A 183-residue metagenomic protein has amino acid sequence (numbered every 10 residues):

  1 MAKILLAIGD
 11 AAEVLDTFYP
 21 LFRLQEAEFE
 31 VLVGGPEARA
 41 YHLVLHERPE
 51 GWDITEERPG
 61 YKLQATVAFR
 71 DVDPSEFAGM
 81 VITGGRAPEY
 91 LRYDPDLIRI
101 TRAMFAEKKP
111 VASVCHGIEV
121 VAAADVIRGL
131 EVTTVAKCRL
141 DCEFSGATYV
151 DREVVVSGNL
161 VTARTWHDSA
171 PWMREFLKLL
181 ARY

Functional and structural regions predicted by a protein language model:
M1-E107, V111, V120-E131, R139-Y183: Extended, subdomain-level signal for the structured scaffold at the beginning of enzyme domains
C115: Catalytic nucleophile serine of serine hydrolases, specifically the conserved "nucleophile elbow" pentapeptide
